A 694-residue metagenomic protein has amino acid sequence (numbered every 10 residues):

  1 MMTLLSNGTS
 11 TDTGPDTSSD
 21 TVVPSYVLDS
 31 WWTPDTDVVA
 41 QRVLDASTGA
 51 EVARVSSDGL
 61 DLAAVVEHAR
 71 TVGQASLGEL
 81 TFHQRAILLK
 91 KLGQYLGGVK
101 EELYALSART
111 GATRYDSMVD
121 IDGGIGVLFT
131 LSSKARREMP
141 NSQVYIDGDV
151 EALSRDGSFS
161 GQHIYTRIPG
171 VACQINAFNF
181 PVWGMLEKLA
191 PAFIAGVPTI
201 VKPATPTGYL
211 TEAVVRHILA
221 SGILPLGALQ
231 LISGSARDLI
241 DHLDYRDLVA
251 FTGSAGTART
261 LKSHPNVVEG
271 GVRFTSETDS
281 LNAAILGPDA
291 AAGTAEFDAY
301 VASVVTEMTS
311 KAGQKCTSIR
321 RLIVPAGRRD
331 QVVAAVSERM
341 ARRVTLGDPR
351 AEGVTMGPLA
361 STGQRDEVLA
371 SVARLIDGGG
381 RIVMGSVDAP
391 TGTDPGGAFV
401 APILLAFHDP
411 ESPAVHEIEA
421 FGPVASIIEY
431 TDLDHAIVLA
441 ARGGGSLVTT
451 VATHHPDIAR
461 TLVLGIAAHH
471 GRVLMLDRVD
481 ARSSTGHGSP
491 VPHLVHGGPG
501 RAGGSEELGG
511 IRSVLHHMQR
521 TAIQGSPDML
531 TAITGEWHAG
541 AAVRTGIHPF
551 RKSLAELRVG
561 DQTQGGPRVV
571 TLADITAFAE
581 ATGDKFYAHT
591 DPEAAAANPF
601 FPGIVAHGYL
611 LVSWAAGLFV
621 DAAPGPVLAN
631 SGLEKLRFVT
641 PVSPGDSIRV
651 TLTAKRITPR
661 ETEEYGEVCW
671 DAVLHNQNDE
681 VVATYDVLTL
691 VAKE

Functional and structural regions predicted by a protein language model:
M2-G157, A204, R342, A360: N-terminal Rossmann-like NAD(P)+-binding subdomain of aldehyde/semialdehyde dehydrogenases
V39, E51-D58, Q74-G78, L153 (+8 more regions): Short, well-ordered beta-strand elements within core beta-sheets of diverse protein domains
T48-R54, I87, I223-L226, Y245-L248 (+3 more regions): Conserved C-terminal structural/oligomerization subdomain of aldehyde/semialdehyde dehydrogenase
M139-A299, Y430, S505: Rossmann-like NAD(P) dinucleotide-binding subdomain of oxidoreductase/dehydrogenase enzymes
H217-G222, D247-L248, G256-P410, D432-D434 (+4 more regions): ALDH superfamily catalytic-core signature
G546-A606, V691-K693: Catalytic strand-loop segment that frames the active site of acyl-thioester-processing enzymes
P549-Q564, V642-S647, T651-E694: HotDog/MaoC-like acyl-thioester-processing domains
A597-A606, L610-T651, K655-R656: Hydrophobic beta-strand-centered segment that forms part of the acyl-chain substrate-binding groove
